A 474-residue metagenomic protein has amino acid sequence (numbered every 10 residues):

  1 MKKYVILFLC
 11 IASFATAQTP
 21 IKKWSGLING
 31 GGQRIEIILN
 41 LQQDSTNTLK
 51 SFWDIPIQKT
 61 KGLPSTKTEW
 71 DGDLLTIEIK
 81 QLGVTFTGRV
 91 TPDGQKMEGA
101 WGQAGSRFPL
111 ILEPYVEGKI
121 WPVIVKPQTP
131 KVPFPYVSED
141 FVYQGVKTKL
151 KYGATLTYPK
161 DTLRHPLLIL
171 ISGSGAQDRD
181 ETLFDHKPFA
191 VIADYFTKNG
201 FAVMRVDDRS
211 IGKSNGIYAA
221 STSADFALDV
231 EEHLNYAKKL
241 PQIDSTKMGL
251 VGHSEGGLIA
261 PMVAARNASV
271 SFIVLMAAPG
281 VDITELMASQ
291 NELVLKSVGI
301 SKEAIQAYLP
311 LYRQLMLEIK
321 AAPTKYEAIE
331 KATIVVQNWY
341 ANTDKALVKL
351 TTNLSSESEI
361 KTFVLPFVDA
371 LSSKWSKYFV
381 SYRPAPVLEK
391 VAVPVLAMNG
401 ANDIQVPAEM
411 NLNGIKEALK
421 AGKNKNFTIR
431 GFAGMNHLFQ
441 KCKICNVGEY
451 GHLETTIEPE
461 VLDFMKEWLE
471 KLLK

Functional and structural regions predicted by a protein language model:
T19-P92, K96-A104, P135, F189: Central antiparallel beta-sheet cores of small beta-barrel/beta-sandwich binding domains
N29, K119-L163: N-terminal cap/lid segment of alpha/beta-hydrolase-fold proteins
R164-S174: Short beta-strand element of the alpha/beta-hydrolase
V191-K213: Conserved alpha/beta-hydrolase
A220-P241: Alpha/beta-hydrolase active-site loop
M276-E389: Accessory cap/linker subdomain of secreted extracellular hydrolases
V391, A397-N399: Short beta-strand/loop motif that positions the catalytic acidic residue of the alpha/beta-hydrolase fold
I404-N413: Conserved alpha/beta-hydrolase "acid-adjacent" motif
